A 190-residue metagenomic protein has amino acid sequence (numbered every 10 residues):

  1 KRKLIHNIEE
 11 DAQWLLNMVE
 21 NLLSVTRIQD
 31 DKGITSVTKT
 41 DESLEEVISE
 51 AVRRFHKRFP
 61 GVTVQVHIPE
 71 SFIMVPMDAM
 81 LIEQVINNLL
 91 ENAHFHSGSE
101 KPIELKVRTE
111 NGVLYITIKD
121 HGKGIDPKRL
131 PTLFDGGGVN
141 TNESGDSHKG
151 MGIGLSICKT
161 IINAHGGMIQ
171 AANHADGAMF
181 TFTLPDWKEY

Functional and structural regions predicted by a protein language model:
E10-L15: Short alpha-helical segment of the dimerization/phosphotransfer core of two-component systems
D30-V37, M74-M77: Conserved micro-motifs of the catalytic ATP-binding
T40-D41, T63-I73: Conserved catalytic submotifs in the C-terminal HATPase_c
A93-H94: Short helix-loop "hinge" at the ATP-lid/N-box region of the Bergerat-fold HATPase_c
I125-G137: Short conserved segment of the HATPase_c
G154, C158: Short alpha-helical Gxxx[C/S/T] motif in the catalytic ATP-binding
